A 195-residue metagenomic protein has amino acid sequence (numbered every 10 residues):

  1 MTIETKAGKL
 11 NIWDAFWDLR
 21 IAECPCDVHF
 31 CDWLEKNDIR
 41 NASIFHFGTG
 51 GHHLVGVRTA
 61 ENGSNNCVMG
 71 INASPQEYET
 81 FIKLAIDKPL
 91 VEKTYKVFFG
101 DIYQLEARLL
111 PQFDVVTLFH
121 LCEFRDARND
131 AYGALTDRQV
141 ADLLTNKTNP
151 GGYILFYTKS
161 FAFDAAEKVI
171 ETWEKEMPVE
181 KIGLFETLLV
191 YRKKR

Functional and structural regions predicted by a protein language model:
M1-R40: Class I SAM-dependent methyltransferase Rossmann-like catalytic core, especially the SAM/SAH-binding loop
I39-H52: Conserved class I S-adenosyl-L-methionine
G50-N65: Conserved SAM-binding loop of SAM-dependent methyltransferases across substrates and taxa, primarily the Class I
N66-A73: Conserved SAM-binding motif I beta-strand of class I
V91-I102: Conserved SAM-binding strand-loop segment of SAM-dependent methyltransferases
Y103-T117: A short acidic, Gly/Pro-enriched loop at the edge of an enzyme's catalytic core that lines a small-molecule cofactor
D114-A134: A short SAM/SAH-binding and catalytic strip from SAM-dependent methyltransferases
D130-P150: A short glycine-rich, Lys/Arg-flanked "PGG" loop and its adjoining helix->strand segment in the class I
